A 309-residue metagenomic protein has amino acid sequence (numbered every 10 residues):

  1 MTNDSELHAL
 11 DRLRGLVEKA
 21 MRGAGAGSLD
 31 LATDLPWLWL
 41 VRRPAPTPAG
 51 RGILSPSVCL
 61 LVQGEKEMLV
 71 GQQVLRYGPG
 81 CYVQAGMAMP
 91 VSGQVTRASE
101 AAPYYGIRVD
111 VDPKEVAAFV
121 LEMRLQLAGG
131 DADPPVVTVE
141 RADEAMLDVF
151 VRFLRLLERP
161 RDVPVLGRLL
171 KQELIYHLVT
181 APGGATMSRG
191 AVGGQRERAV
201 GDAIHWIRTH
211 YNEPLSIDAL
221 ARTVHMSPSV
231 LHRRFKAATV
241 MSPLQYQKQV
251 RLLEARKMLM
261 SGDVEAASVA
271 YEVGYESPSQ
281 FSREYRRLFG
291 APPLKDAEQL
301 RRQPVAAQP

Functional and structural regions predicted by a protein language model:
T2-R12, L16, A20, E115-E173 (+3 more regions): Amphipathic alpha-helical segments enriched in hydrophobic/aromatic residues interleaved with Lys/Arg
E6-A45: N-terminal, Lys/Arg-enriched amphipathic/low-complexity engagement segments that precede the first folded domain
L29-A128: N-terminal regulatory/effector-sensing and dimerization cores that precede helix-turn-helix DNA-binding domains
E67, P214, D263-V264: Residue at a beta-strand N-cap/secondary-structure junction
A142-A145, L170, V192-A203, T239 (+1 more regions): N-terminal positioning helix adjacent to the helix-turn-helix/winged-helix DNA-binding module
E173, H177-G183, V192, R208 (+2 more regions): Basic/polar phosphate-binding segments, predominantly the helix-turn-helix DNA-binding elements of transcriptional
W206-H210, K257-S261: Short alpha-helical segment immediately N-terminal to, or the first helix within, an HTH/HTH-like DNA-binding domain
